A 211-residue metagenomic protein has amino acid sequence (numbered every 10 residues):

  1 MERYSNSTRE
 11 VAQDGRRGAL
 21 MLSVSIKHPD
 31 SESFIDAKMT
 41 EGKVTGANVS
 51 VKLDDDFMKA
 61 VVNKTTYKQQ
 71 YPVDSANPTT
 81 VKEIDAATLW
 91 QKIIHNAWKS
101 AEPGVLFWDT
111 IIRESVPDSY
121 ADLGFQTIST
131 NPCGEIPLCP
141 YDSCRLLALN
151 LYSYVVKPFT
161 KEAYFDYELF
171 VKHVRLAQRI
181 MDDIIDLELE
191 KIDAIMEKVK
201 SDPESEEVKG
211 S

Functional and structural regions predicted by a protein language model:
M1-H173, I180-S211: Active-site cavity-forming subdomains of large catalytic enzyme subunits
